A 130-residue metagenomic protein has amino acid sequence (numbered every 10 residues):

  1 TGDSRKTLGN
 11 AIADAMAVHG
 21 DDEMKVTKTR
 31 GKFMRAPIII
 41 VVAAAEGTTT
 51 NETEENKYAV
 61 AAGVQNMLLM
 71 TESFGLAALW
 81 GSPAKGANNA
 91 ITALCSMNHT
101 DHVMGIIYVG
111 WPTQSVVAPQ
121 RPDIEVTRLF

Functional and structural regions predicted by a protein language model:
T1-V60: Glycine/small-residue-rich phosphate/adenosyl-binding loop
N10, L69, G105-Y108: Generic alpha-helical structural context detector
I12-A15, N98, G110: Alpha-helix boundary/capping residues
I38, F74, V103-G105: Generic beta-strand structural signal
I40, E46-L94: Small-aliphatic-rich amphipathic alpha-helix that forms the alpha element of a beta-alpha
I91-M104: Short, electropositive alpha-helical surface patch
V103-F130: C-terminal helix-cap and adjacent tail motif
